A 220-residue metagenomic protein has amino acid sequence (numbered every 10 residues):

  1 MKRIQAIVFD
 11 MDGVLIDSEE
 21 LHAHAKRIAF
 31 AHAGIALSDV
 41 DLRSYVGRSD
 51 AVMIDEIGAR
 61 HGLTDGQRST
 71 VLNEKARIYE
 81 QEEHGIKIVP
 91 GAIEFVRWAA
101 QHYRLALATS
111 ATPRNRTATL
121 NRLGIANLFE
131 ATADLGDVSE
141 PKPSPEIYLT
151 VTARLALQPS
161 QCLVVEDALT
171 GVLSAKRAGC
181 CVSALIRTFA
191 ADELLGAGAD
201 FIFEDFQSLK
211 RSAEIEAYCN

Functional and structural regions predicted by a protein language model:
M1-Q5, R97, T112-N220: Asp-based, Mg2+/Mn2+-dependent phosphohydrolase catalytic module
M1-R43: Active-site neighborhood of HAD-like aspartate-dependent phosphohydrolases
R3, Q81-L107, A111-P113, T117: Short, acidic loop-to-helix structural element flanking the phosphoryl-transfer center in phosphate-processing enzymes
A29-F30, S49-T64, T119, V151-T152: Helix-loop "lid/cap" segments that line or gate small-molecule binding pockets
I35-L37, L63, I125, A156-L157: Helix N-cap/coil-helix junction residues
A36, R104-L105, C181, D200: Residue-level detector of anion-binding/catalytic polar loops
R48, Q101-H102, A197-G198: Structured helix-beta-strand junction loops
G58-E94: Metal-dependent phosphoesterase signature
